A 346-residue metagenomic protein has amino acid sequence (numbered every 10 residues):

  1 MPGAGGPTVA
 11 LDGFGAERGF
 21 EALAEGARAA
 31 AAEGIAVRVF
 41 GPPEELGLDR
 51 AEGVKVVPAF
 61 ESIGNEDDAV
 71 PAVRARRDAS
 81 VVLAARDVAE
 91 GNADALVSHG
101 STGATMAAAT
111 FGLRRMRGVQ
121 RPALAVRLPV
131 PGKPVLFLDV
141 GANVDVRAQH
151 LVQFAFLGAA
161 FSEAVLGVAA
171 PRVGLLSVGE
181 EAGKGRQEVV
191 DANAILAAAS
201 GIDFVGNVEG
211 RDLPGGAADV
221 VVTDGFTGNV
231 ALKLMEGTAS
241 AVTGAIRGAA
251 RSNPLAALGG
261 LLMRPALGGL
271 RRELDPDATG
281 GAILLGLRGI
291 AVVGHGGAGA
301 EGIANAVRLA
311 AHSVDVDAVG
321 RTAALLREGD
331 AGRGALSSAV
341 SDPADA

Functional and structural regions predicted by a protein language model:
M1-L46: N-terminal phosphate-binding or glycine-rich loops at protein starts, especially the Walker A/P-loop of NTPases
V9-E21, V73, A142-V152, V293-A300: Short, glycine-rich nucleotide/cofactor-binding loops
D12, F40-G41, V57, S98-G100 (+6 more regions): Short beta-strand segments
F14-G15, E61-S62, S101-A104, F111 (+3 more regions): Short glycine-rich anion-binding loops that position phosphate/pyrophosphate groups of nucleotides and phosphorylated
E17-L23, R77-G91, A95-A109, Q120-A125 (+6 more regions): Short glycine/serine/threonine-rich phosphate/pyrophosphate-binding segments that cradle anionic phosphate groups
E21, R38-E44, V144-G210, D219 (+1 more regions): Glycine-rich phosphate/diphosphate-binding loop of Rossmann-like nucleotide-binding domains
R50-A93: Phosphate/nucleotide-donor binding subsite
T110-F137, A217-V221, G225-L336, D342-A346: Glycine-rich phosphate/nucleotide-binding loop
